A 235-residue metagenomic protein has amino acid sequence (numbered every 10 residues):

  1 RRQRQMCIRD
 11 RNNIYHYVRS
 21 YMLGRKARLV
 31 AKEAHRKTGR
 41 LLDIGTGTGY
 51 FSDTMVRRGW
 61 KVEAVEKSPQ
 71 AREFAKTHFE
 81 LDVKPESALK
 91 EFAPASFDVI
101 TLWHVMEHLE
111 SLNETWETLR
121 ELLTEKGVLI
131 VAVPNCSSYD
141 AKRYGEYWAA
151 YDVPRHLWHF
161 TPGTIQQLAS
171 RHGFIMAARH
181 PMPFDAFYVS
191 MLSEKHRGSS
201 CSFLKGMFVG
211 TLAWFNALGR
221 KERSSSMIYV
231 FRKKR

Functional and structural regions predicted by a protein language model:
Q3-I8: Short, small-residue-biased leader/transition segments that mark boundaries at the very start of proteins
R9-R11, Y144-V153, L192-S199: Short glycine/proline- and charge-enriched loop/turn segments that cap or connect secondary-structure elements
R11-K26: Conserved SAM-binding loop and adjacent beta-strand
R19, L23, L157-W158, R220-K221: Aromatic-acidic/polar surface patches that form glycan- and anion
Y21-M22, R143, G210-A213: Nucleotide-sugar donor phosphate/pyrophosphate-binding loop at the beta->alpha transition of glycosyltransferases
R25-Y147, L157-H172, F184, S226-K233: Conserved SAM-binding loop
V83, M176-R179: Generic structural signal for residues in well-ordered beta-strands
A178-R235: A C-terminal cap/extension of S-adenosyl-L-methionine-dependent methyltransferases that defines the acceptor-substrate
